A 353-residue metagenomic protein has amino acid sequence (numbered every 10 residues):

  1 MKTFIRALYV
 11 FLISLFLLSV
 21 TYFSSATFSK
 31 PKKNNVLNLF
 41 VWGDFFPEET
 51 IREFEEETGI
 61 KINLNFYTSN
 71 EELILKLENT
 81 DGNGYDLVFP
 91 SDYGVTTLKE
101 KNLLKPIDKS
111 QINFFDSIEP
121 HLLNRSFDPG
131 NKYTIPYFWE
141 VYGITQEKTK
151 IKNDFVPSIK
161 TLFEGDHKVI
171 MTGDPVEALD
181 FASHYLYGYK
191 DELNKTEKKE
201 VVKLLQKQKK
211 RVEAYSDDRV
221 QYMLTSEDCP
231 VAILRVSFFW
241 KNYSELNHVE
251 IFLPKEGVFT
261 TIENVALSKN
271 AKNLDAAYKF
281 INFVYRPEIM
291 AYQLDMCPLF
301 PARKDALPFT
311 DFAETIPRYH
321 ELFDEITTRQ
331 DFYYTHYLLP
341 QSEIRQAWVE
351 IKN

Functional and structural regions predicted by a protein language model:
R6, F23-T97: Early extracytoplasmic/lumenal segment of secretory-pathway proteins
A7-Y22: Hydrophobic membrane-insertion alpha-helices, especially the h-region of bacterial N-terminal signal peptides
G84, S91-Y93, K99-R211, S216-T225: Extracytoplasmic ligand-binding site segments that recognize negatively charged/polar headgroups
G94-T97, T225-S226, P230-H248: A ligand-binding cleft/hinge motif common to bilobed small-molecule-binding domains
S117, K199-K207, E213, E245-K269: Periplasmic-binding protein-like
G143-K150, S183-Y187, T261-A276, Y292-M296: A bilobed periplasmic-binding-protein/Venus flytrap-type ligand-binding module shared by bacterial periplasmic
S268-T328: Mature extracytoplasmic/periplasmic domains
E325-N353: Conserved C-terminal helix/tail region of periplasmic/extracytoplasmic solute-binding proteins
